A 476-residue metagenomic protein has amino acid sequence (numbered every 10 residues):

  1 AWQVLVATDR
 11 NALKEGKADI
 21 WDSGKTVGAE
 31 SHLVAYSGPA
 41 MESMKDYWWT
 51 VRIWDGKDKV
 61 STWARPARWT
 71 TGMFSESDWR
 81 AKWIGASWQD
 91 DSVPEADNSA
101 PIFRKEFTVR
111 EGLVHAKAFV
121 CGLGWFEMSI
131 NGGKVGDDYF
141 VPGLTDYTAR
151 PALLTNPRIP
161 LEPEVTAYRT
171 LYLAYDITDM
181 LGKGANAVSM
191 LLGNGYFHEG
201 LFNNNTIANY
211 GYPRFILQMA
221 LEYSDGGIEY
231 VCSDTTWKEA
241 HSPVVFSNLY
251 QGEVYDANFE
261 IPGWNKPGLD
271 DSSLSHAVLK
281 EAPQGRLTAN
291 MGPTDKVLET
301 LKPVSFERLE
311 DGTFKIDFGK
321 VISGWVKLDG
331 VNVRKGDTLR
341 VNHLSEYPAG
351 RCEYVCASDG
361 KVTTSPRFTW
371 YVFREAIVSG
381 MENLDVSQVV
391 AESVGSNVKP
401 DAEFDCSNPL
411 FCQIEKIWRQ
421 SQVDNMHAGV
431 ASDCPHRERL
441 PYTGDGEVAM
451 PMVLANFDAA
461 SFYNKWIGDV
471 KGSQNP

Functional and structural regions predicted by a protein language model:
A1-D46, T50-H436, G444-D445, S461-W466 (+1 more regions): Extracellular/oxidizing-compartment recognition motifs
R439: Active-site lumenal/periplasmic loops and adjacent helix-entry segments of GT-C-fold, multi-pass membrane
V448-A459: Well-ordered alpha-helical scaffold segments within catalytic/enzyme domains
K471-N475: HEAT/HEAT-like alpha-solenoid repeats
